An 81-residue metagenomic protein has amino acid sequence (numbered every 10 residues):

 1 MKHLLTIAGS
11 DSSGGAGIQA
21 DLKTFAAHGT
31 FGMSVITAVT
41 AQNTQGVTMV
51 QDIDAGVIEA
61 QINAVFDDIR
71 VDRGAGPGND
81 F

Functional and structural regions predicted by a protein language model:
M1-R73: Small-residue (G/A/S/T)-rich helix-start motifs and N-terminal tracts that mark the onset
D72-F81: N-terminal glycine-rich "phosphate-gripper" loop used for MgATP/nucleotide binding and carboxylate activation
